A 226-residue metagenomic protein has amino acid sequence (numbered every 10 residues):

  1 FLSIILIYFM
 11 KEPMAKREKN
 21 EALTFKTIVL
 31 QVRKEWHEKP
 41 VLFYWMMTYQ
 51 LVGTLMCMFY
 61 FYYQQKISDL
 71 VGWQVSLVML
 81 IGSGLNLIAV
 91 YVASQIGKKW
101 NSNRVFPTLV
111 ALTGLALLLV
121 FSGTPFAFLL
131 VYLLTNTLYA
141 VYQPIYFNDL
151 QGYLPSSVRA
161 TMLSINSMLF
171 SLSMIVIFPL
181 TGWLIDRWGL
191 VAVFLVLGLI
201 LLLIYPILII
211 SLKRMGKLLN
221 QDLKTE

Functional and structural regions predicted by a protein language model:
I4-L23, I210-L223: Helix-loop junctions on the cytosolic side of multi-pass membrane transporters, especially the intracellular loop
K11-M47: Juxtamembrane intracellular "pre-TM" segments in multi-pass secondary transporters
K34-I88: A single, central transmembrane helix in multi-pass transporters
I88-S102, I185-D186: Helix-to-loop junctions at the C-terminal end of transmembrane segments in multipass secondary transporters
R104-L119, L195-G198: Structural signature of the two symmetry-related core transmembrane helices
L119-Y132: Helix-loop junctions at membrane interfaces in 12-TM secondary transporters
S156-N166: Loop-to-transmembrane helix entry/capping segments in MFS-fold secondary transporters and related SLC/MFSD carriers
W183-L201: A membrane-interface helix-boundary motif in multi-pass transporters
